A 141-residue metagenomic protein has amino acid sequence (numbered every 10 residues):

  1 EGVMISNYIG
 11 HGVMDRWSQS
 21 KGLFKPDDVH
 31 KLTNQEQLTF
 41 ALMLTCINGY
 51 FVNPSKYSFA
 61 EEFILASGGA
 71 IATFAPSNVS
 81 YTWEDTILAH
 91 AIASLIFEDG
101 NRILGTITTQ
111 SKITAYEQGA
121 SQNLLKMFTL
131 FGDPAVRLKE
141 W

Functional and structural regions predicted by a protein language model:
E1-P54: Catalytic-core segments of thiol-dependent peptidases
L44-T45, G49-W141: Active-site-proximal C-terminal subdomain of hydrolase catalytic domains
